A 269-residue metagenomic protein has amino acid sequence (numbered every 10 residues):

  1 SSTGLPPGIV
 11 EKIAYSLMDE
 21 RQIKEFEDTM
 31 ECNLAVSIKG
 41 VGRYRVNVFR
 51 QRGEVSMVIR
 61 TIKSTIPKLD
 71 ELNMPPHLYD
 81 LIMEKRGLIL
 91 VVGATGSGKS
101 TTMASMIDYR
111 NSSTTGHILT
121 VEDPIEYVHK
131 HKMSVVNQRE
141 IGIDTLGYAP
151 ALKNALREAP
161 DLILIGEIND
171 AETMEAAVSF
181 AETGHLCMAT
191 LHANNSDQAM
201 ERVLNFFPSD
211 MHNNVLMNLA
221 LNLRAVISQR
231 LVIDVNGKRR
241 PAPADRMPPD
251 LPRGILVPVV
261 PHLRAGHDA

Functional and structural regions predicted by a protein language model:
S1-A269: Short, flexible helix-loop junctions that flank or precede catalytic/ligand sites
